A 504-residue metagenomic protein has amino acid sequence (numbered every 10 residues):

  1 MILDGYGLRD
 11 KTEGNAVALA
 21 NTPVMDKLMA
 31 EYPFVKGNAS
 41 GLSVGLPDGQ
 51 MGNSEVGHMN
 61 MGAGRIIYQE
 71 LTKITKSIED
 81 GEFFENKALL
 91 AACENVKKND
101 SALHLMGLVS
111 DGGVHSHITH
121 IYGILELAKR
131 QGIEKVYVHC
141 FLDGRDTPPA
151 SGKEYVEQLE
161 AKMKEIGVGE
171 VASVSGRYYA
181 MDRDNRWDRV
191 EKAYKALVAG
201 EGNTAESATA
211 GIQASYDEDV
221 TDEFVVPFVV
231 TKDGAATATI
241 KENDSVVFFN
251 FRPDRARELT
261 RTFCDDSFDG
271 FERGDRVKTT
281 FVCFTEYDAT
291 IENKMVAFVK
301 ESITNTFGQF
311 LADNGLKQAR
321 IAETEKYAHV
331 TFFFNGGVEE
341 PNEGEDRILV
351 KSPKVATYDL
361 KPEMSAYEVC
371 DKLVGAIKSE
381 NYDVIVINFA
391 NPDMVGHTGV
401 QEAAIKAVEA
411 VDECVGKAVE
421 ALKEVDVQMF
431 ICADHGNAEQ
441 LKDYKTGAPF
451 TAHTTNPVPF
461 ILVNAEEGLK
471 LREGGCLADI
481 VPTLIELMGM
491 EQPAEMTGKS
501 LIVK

Functional and structural regions predicted by a protein language model:
M1-K504: Feature captures the catalytic ectodomains and active-site-proximal regions of enzymes that hydrolyze or transfer
